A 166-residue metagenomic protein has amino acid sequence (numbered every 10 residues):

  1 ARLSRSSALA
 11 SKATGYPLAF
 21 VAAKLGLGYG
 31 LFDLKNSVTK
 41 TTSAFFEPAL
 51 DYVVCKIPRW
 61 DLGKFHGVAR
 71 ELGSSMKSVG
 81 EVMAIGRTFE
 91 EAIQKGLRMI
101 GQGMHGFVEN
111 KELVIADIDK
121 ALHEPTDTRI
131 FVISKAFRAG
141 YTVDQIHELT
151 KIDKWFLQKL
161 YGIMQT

Functional and structural regions predicted by a protein language model:
A1-T166: ATP-dependent carboxylate activation and anion-phosphoryl transfer catalytic cores that bind Mg-ATP to form
